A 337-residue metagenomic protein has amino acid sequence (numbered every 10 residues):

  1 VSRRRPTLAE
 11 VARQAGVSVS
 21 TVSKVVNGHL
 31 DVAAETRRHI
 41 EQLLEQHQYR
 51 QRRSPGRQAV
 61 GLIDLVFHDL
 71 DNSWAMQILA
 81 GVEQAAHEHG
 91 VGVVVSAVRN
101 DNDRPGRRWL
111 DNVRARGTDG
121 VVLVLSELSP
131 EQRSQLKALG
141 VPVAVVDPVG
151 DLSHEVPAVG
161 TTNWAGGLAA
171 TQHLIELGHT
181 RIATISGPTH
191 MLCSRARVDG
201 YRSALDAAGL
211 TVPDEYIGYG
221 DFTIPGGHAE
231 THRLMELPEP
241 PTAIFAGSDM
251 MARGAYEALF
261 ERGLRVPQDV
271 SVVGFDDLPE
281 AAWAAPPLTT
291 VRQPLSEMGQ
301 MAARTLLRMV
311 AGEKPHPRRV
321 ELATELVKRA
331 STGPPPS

Functional and structural regions predicted by a protein language model:
V1-A59, P336: N-terminal helix-turn-helix DNA-binding module of bacterial transcription factors
V1-R3, G61-Q172, E176, E236: Alpha-helical recognition/docking segments in bacterial nutrient-uptake and carbohydrate-utilization systems
V19-K24, G56-D71, H173, R181-P188: Short beta-strand segments enriched in small/hydrophobic residues
W74-E88, G166-A169, L192-T211, G226 (+3 more regions): Short, solvent-exposed amphipathic alpha-helices that sit in or adjacent to ligand/effector-binding or catalytic
G117-L125, A183-I185, I217, P238-S248 (+1 more regions): Periplasmic-binding protein-like
A158-T184, D199, S203, I224-R233 (+2 more regions): Hydrophobic alpha-helical segments within soluble ligand-binding/sensing domains
L168-A208, R318-S331: An alpha-beta-alpha
H232-S337: Flexible loop/turn connectors
